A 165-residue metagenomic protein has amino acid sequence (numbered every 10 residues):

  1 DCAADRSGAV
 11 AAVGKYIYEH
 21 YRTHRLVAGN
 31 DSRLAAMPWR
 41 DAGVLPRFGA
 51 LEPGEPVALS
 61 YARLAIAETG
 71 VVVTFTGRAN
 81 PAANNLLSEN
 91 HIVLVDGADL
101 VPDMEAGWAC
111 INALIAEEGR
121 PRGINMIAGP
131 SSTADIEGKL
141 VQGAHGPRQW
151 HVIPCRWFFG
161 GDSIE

Functional and structural regions predicted by a protein language model:
D1-E165: The feature marks the mature, well-folded catalytic cores of soluble enzymes
